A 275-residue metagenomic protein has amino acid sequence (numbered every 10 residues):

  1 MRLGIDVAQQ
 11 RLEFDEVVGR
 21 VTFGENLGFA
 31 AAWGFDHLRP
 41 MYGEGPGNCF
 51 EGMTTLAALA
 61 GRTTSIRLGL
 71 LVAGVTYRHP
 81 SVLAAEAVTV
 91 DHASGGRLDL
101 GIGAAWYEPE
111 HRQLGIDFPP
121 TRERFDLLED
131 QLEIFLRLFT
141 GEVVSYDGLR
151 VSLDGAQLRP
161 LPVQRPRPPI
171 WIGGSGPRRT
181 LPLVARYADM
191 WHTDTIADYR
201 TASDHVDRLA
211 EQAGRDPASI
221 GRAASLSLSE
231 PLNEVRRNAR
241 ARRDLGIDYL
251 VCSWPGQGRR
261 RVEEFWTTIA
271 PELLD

Functional and structural regions predicted by a protein language model:
M1-D275: Active-site-adjacent structural elements that line small-molecule/cofactor binding pockets in enzymes
